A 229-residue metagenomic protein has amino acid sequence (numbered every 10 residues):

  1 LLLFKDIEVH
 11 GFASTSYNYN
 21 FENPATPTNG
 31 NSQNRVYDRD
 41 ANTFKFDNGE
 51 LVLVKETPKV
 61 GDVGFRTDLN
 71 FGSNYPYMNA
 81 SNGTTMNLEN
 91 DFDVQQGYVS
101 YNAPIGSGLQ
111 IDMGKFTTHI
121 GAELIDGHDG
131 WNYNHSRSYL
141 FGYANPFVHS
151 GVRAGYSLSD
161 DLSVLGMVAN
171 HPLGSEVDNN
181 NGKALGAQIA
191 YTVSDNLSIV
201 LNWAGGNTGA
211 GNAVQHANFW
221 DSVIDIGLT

Functional and structural regions predicted by a protein language model:
L1-T28, N34: N-terminal periplasmic/intermembrane-space "pro-region" immediately following the signal or transit peptide
L3, K45, K55-K59, A103-I105 (+3 more regions): Outer-membrane beta-barrel strand-turn architecture
F4, H10, F46-N48, V94 (+1 more regions): Extracytoplasmic
E8, Y37-N74: Glycine- and aromatic-enriched membrane insertion/assembly motifs of diderm outer-membrane and organelle channel
V9-T15, V63-T67, L109-I111, V164-G166 (+1 more regions): Transmembrane beta-strands of outer-membrane beta-barrel proteins
E22-T43, N74-Y191, V200-N207: Surface-exposed coil loops of outer-membrane beta-barrel proteins
S198, G206-A210, F219-S222: Beta-propeller domains
A217-T229: Oxyanion-binding "anion nests"
